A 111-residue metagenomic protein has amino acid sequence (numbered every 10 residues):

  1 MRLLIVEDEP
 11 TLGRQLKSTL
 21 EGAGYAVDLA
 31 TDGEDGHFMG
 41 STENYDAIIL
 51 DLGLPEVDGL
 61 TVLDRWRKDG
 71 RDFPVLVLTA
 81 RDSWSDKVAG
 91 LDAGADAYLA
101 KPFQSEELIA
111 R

Functional and structural regions predicted by a protein language model:
M1-R111: N-terminal/domain-start alpha-helical segments
